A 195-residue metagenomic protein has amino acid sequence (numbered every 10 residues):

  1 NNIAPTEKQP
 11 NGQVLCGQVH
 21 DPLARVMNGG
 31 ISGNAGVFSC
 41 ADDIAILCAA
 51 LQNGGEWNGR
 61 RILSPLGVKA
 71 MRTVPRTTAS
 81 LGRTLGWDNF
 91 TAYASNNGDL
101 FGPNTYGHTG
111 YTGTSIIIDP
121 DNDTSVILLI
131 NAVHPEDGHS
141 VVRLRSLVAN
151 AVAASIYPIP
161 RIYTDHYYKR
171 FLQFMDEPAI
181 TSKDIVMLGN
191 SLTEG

Functional and structural regions predicted by a protein language model:
N1-N104: Short, surface-exposed loop or secondary-structure junction motifs that flank catalytic or metal-binding residues
T6, S39, T109-T114, T193: Ser/Thr-centric signal marking residues that sit in or immediately flank functional binding/regulatory motifs
V37, D43-I44, L51, A132-P135 (+1 more regions): Solvent-exposed loop/turn segments at secondary-structure junctions within structured extracellular/periplasmic domains
S39, I118, L188: A conserved hydrophobic position in a structured secondary element of the catalytic/binding core that shapes
D43-I46, L66, A70, R143 (+3 more regions): Extracytoplasmic/secreted proteins, especially bacterial periplasmic and envelope-associated proteins
T78-S80, T109-G110, I118-D121, P178-T181: Extracellular/periplasmic catalytic domains that process cell-envelope and extracellular macromolecules
H108-Y157: Structured C-terminal helix/loop/strand segments within mature extracytoplasmic catalytic/sensor domains
A154-L188, T193-E194: N-terminal secretory targeting modules
